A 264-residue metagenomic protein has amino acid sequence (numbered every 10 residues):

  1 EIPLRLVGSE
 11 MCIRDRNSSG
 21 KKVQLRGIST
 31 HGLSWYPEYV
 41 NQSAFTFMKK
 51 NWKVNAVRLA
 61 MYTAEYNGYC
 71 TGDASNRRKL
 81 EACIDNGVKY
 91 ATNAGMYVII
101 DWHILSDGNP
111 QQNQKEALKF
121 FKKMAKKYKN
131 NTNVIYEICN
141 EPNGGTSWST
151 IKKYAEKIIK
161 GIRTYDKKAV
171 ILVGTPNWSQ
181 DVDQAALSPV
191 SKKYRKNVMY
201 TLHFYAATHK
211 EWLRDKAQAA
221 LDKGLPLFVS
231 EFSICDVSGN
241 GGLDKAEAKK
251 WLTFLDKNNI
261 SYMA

Functional and structural regions predicted by a protein language model:
E1-G8, C12-I13: Single conserved hydrophobic/aromatic residue that forms the stacking wall/gate of nucleotide- or nucleobase-binding
N17: Short, acidic, Ser/Thr-enriched surface-loop or helix-capping motifs
Q24-V40: Short, surface-exposed, low-complexity cationic segments
G32, P37, Y97, Q114 (+2 more regions): Extracellular glycoside hydrolase catalytic/binding regions
N41-D107, Q114-K119, R163-Y165, D244-N258: Aromatic-lined substrate-binding rim segments of carbohydrate-active enzymes
E65-C70, D107-N109, G144-T146, D236-S238: A short acidic, helix-capping loop that chelates divalent metal ions and anchors anionic groups
A264: CBM-like carbohydrate-recognition segments
